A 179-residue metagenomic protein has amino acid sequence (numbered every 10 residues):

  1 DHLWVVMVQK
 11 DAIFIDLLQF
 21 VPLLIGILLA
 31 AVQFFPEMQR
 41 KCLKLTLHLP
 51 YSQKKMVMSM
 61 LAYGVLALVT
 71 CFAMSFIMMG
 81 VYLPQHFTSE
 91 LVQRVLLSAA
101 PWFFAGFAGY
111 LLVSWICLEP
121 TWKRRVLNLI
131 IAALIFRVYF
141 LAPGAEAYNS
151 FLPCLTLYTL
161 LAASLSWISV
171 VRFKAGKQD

Functional and structural regions predicted by a protein language model:
D1-G26, Q33, M58-W122: Secretory targeting signals
V8-F14, F35, L43-K44, H48-P50 (+1 more regions): Membrane-interface module
Q33-Y63: Helix-loop-helix units of permease transmembrane domains in multi-pass membrane transporters, especially ABC
K54, V138-A147, A163-R172: Juxtamembrane membrane-interface segments at transmembrane alpha-helix termini
V57, W115-T121, Y158-D179: Junction motif at the cytosolic side of a transmembrane helix
F72-M78, A132-P143: Aromatic-anchored segments of alpha-helical transmembrane domains
K123-V138, L155-Y158: Central hydrophobic cores of alpha-helical transmembrane segments in multi-pass integral membrane proteins
E146-T159: Loop-to-transmembrane alpha-helix initiation sites
